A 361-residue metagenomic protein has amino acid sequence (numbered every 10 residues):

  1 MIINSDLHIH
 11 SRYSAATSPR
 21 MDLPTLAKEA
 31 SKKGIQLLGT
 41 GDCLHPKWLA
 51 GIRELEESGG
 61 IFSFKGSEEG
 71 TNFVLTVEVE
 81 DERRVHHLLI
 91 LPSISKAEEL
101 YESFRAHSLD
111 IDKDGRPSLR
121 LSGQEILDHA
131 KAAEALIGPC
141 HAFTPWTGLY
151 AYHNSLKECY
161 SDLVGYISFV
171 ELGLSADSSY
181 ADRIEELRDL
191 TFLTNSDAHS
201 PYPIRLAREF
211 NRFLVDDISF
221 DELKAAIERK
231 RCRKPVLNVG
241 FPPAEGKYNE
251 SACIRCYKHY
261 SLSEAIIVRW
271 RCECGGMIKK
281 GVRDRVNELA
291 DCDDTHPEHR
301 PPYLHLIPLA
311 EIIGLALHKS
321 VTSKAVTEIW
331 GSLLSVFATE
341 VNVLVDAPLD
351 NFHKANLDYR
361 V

Functional and structural regions predicted by a protein language model:
M1, P46, E57-S58, V74-L75 (+3 more regions): C-terminal functional module detector
M1-D81: An N-terminally biased module of ancient metal coordination in phosphate/nucleic-acid-related enzymes
I2, L49-S168: Extended substrate/RNA-proximal surfaces in nucleic-acid metabolism proteins
S5-L7, L37-C43, V74-E78, G138-C140 (+2 more regions): Active-site neighborhood of phospho(di)ester-bond hydrolases with catalytic His/Asp-centered motifs
A15-S18, L49-A50, T147-N154, Y202-L214: Histidine/acidic-residue-rich catalytic or RNA/ligand-binding cores of hydrolases and nuclease-related proteins
E29-A30, A130, I184-E185: Generic structural signal for hydrophobic
C43-K47, T144-W146, S200: Gly/Ser/Thr-rich loops at beta-strand to alpha-helix junctions that form or flank small-molecule/cofactor-binding
K157-L206: Internal metal/ion-chelating core segments
